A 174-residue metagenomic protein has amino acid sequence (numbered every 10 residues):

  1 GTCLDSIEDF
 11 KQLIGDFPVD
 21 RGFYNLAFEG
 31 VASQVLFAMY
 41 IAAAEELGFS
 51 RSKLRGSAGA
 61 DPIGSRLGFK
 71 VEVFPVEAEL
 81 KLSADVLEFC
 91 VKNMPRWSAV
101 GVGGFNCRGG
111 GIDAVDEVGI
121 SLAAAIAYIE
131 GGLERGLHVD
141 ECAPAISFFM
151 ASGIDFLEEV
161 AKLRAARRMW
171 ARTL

Functional and structural regions predicted by a protein language model:
G1-E158: Catalytic alpha/beta active-site cores
L163-R167: Active-site loop/helix belt of alpha/beta enzymes
